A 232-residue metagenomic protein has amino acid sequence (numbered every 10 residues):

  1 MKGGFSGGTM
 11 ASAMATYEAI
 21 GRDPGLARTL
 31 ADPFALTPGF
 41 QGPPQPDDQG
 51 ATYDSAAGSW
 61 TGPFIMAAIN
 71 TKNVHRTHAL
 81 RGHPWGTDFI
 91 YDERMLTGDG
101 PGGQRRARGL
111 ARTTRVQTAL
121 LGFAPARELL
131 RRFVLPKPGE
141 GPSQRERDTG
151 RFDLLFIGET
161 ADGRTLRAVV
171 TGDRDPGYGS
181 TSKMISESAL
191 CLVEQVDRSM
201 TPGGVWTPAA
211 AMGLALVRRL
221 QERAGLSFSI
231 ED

Functional and structural regions predicted by a protein language model:
M1-D232: C-terminal catalytic/substrate-binding lobe primarily of soluble NAD(P)-dependent oxidoreductases
